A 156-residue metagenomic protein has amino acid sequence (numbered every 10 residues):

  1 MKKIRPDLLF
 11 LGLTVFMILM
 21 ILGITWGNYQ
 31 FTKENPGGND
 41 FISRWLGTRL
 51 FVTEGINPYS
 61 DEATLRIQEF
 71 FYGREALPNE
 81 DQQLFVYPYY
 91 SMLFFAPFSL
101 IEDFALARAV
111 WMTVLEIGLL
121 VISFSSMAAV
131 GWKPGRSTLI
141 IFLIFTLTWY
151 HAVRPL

Functional and structural regions predicted by a protein language model:
M1-F16, K133-R136: N-terminal membrane topogenic signal
F10, M20-G131: TM-lumen/periplasm interface segments of multi-pass membrane proteins, especially the first transmembrane helix
F10-I21, I140-F145: Alpha-helical transmembrane segments
M92, R108, L139-L156: Aromatic- and kink-enriched transmembrane "portal" helix at the membrane-lumen/periplasm boundary that abuts
S123-T148: Transmembrane-helix signature of polytopic, membrane-embedded enzymes that assemble or transfer cell-envelope glycans
